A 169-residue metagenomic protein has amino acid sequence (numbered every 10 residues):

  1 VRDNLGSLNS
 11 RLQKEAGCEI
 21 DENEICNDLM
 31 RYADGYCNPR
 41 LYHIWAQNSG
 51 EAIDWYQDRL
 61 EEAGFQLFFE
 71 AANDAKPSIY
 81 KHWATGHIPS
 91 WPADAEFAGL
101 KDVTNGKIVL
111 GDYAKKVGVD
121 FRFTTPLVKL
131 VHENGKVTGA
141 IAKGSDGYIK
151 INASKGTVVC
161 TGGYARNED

Functional and structural regions predicted by a protein language model:
V1-G17: Conserved N-terminal glycine-rich FAD pyrophosphate-binding loop of Rossmann-like flavoproteins
S10, S145, G162-G163: Flexible loop residues that form catalytic and substrate-binding hotspots at small-molecule/glycan-binding clefts
A16-G17, D21, L29: Flexible glycine-/small-residue-enriched beta->alpha junction loops that bind anionic phosphate/pyrophosphate groups
M30-I44: Second-shell loop/turn segments in exported
W45-Y148, S154, E168: Conserved redox-cofactor binding core of oxidoreductases
V159-D169: Flavin (primarily FAD) binding-site architecture
